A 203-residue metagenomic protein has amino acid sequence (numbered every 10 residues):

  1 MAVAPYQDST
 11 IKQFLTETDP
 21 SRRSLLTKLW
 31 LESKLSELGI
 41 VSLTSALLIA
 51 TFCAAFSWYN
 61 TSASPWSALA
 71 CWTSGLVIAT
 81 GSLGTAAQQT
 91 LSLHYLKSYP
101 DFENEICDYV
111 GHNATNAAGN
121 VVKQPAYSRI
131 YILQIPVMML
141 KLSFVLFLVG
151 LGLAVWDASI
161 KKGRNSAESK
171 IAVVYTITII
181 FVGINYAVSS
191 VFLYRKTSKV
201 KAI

Functional and structural regions predicted by a protein language model:
M1-S33, R164, S190-I203: N-terminal soluble segments of membrane proteins
S9-K28, A46-S57, V110-Q124: Membrane-proximal N-terminal segments immediately preceding the first transmembrane helix
L29-K97: Alpha-helical transmembrane segments and their immediate juxtamembrane boundary regions in integral membrane proteins
W66-I203: Alpha-helical transmembrane segments of integral membrane proteins
